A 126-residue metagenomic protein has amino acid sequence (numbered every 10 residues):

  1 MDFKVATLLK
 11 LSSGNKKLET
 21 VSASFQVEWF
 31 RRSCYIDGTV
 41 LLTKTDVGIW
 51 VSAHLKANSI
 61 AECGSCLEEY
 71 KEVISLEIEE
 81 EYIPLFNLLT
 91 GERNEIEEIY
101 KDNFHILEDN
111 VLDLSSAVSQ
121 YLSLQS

Functional and structural regions predicted by a protein language model:
M1-S126: Acidic and generally charged, gly/proline-rich low-complexity regions
